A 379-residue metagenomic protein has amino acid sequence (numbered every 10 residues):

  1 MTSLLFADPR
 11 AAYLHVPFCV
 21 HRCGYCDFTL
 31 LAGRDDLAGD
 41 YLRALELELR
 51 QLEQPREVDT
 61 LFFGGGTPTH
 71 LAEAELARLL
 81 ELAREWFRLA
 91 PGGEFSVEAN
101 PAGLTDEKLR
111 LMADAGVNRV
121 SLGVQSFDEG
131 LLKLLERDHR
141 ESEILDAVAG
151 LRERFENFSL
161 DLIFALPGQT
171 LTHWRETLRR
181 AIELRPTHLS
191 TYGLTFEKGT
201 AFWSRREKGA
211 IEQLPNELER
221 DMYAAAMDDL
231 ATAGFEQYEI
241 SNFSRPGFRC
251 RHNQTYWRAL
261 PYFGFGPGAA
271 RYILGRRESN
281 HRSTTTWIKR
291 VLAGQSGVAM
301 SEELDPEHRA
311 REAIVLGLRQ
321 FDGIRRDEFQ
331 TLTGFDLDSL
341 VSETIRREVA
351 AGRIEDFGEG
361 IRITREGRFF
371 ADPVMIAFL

Functional and structural regions predicted by a protein language model:
T2-A11, L30-F335: C-terminal scaffold of the Radical SAM
L14: Conserved N-terminal Rossmann-fold NAD(P)-binding element of oxidoreductases
P17-L30: Local cysteine-cluster metal-coordination motifs and their immediate loop/turn environment, predominantly Fe-S cluster
F335-R347: Short amphipathic alpha-helical interaction segments
A350-E359: A short, conserved structural fragment
G360-T364: Minor-groove-contacting beta-hairpin "wing" of winged helix-turn-helix DNA-binding domains
E366-L379: Short, amphipathic alpha-helical interaction segments positioned at domain boundaries
